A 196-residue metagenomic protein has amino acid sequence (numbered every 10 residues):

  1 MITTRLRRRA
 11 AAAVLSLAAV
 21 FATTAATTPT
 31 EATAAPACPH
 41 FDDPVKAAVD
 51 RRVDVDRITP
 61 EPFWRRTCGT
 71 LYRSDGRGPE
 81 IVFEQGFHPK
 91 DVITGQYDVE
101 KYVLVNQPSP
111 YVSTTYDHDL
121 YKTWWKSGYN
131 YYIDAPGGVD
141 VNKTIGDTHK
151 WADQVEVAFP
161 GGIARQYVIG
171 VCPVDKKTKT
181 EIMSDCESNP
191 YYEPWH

Functional and structural regions predicted by a protein language model:
I2-V14, T27-H196: NAD-dependent ADP-ribosyltransferases
L17-T27: Hydrophobic core
